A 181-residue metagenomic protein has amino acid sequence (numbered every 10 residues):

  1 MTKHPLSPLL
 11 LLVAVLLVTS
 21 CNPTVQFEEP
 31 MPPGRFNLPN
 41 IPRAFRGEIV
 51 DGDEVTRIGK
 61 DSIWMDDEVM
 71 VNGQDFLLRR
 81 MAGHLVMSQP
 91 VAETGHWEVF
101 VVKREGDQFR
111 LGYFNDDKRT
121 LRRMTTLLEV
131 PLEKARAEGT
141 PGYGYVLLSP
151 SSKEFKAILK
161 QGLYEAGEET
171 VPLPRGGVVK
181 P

Functional and structural regions predicted by a protein language model:
M1-L10: Bacterial N-terminal signal peptides that target proteins for export
L17-S20: C-terminal motif of bacterial Sec signal peptides marking the signal peptidase cleavage site
N22-P42, K60-P181: Calycin-type beta-barrel ligand-binding domains and close structural analogs
R43-E54: Tryptophan-anchored aromatic micro-motifs
E54-K60: Short, surface-exposed terminal/edge motifs of secreted or surface/virion proteins that either
